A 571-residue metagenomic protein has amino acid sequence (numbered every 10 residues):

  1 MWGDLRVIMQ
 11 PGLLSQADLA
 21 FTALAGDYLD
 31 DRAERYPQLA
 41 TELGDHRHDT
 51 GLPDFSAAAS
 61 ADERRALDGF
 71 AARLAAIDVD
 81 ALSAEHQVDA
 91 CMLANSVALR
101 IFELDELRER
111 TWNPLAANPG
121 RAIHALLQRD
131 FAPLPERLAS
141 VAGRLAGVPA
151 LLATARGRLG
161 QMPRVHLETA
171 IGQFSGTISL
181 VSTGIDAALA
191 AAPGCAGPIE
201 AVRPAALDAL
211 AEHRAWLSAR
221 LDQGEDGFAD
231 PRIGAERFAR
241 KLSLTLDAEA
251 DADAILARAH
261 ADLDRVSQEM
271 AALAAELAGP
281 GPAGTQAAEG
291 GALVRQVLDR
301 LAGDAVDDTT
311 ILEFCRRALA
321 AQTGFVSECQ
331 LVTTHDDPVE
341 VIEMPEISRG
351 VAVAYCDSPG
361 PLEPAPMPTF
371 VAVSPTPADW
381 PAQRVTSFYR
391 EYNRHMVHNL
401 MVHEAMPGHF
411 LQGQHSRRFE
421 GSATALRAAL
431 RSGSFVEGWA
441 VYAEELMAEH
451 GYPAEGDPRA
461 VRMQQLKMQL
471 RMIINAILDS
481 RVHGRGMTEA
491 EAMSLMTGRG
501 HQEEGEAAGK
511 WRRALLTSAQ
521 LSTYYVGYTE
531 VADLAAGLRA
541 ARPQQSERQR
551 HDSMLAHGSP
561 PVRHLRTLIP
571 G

Functional and structural regions predicted by a protein language model:
W2-G571: N-terminal maturation segment of proteins
